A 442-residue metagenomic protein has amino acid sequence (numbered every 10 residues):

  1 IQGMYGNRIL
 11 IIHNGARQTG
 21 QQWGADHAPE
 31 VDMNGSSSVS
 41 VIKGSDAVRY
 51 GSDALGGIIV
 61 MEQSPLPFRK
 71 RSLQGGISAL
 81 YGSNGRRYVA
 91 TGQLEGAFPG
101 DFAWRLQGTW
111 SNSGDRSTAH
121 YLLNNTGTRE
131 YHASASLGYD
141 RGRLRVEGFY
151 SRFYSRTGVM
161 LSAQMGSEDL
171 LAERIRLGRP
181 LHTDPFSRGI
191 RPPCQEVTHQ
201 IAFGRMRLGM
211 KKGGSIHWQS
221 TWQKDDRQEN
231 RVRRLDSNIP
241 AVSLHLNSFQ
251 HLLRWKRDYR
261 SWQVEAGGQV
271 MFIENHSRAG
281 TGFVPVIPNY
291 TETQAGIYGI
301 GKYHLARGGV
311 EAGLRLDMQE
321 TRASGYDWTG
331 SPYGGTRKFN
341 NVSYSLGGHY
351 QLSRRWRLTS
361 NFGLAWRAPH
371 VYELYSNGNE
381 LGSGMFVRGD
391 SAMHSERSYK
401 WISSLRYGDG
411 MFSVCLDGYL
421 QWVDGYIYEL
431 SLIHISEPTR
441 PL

Functional and structural regions predicted by a protein language model:
G3-M4, R8, A16-L442: Outer-membrane beta-barrel proteins, especially TonB-dependent receptors
